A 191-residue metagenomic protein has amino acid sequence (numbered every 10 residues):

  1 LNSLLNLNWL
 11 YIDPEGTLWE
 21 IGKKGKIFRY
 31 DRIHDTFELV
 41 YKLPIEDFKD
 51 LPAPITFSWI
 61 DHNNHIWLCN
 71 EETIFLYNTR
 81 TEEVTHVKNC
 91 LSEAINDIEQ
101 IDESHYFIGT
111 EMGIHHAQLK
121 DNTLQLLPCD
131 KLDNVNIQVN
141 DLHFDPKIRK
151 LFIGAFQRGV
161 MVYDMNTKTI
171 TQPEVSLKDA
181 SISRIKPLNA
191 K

Functional and structural regions predicted by a protein language model:
L1-K191: Carboxylate-rich, polar loop motifs that coordinate divalent cations or form catalytic acidic clusters
